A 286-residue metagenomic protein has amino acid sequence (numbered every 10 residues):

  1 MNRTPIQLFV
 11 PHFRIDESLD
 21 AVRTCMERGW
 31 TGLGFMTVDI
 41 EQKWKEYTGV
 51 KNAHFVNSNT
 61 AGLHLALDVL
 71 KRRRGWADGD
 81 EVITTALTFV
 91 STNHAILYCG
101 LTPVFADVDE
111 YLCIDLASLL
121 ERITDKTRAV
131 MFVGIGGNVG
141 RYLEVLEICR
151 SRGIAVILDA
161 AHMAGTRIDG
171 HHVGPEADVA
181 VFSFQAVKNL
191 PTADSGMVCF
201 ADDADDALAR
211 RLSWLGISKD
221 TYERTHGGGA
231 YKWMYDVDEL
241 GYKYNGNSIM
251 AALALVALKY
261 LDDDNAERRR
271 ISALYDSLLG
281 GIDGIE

Functional and structural regions predicted by a protein language model:
M1-A77, Y98, R150, A273: Conserved PLP-binding active-site segment in aminotransferase class I/II-type PLP enzymes
A21-V22, W44, G62, V82 (+10 more regions): Generic structural signal for small/hydrophobic residues in well-ordered secondary structure, especially within
L67-I123: Conserved PLP-anchoring active-site segment centered on the Schiff-base-forming lysine
T92, V145, A209: Aromatic/hydrophobic pocket-lining residues that form π-stacking "cages" and hydrophobic walls in ligand
H94-I96, I148, H172, I249: Hydrophobic/aromatic ligand-binding patch that stacks against planar heteroaromatic rings of cofactors or nucleotides
Y111-T192, M197-D205: Active-site phosphate-binding strand-loop segment of PLP-dependent enzymes
M163-D169, E176-E286: Active-site region of PLP-dependent enzymes
